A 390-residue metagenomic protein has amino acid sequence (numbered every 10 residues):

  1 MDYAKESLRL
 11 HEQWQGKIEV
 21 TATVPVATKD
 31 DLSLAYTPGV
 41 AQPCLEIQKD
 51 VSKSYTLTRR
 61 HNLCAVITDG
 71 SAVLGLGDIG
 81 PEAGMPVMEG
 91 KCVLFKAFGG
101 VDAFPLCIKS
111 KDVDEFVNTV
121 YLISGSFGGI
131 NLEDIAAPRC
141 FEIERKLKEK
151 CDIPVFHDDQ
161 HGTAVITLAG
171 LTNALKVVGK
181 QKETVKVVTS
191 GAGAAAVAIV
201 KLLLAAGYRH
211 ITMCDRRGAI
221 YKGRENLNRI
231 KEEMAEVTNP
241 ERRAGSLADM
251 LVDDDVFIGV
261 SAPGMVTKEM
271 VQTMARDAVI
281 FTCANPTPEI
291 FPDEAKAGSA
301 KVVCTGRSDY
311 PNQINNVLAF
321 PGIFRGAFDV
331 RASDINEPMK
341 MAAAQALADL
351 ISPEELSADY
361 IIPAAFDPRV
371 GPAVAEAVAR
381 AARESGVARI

Functional and structural regions predicted by a protein language model:
M1-V155, A375, A381, S385-R389: N-terminal ligand-binding/catalytic initiation module
E12, Y55-R60, K96-A97, L122-S124 (+8 more regions): Solvent-exposed alpha-helices and their adjacent loops that cap or buttress functional pockets in soluble metabolic
D69-S71, I79, I108-K109, D134-A137 (+5 more regions): Short, ordered loop/turn segments at secondary-structure junctions
L74, I79-G99, H157, H161 (+1 more regions): Glycine-rich phosphate/diphosphate-binding loop of Rossmann-like nucleotide-binding domains
P105, N131-D134, V155-D158, T189 (+5 more regions): General beta-strand structural signal in soluble alpha/beta enzymes
D158-D159, V178, T282-I390: Adenosine-phosphate binding glycine-rich loop
E232-K301, R307-D309: Rossmann-like adenosine-cofactor binding region
